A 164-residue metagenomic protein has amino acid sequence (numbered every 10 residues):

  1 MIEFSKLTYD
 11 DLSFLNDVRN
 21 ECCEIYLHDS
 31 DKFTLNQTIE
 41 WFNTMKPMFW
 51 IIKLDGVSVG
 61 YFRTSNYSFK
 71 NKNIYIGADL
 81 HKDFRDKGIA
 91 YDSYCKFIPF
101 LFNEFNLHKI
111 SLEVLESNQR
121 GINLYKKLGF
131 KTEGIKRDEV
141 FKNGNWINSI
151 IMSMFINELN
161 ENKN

Functional and structural regions predicted by a protein language model:
I2, V57-Y61, I147: Glycine-rich phosphate/pyrophosphate-binding loop shared by adenosine-nucleotide-utilizing enzymes
I2-D17: A short beta-loop-alpha structural element at the N-terminal edge of CoA-dependent acyl/N-acetyltransferase catalytic
Y9, L27-R85, F155-L159: Acetyl-CoA-dependent GNAT
L80, D86-F100, Q119-K127: Conserved acetyl-CoA-binding loop-helix of GNAT-fold acetyltransferases
E104-E113: Conserved GNAT acetyl-CoA-binding A-motif
L112-I122, E139-N145: Conserved beta-strand-loop-alpha-helix junction that forms the acyl-donor binding cleft
Y125, F130, M152: Conserved active-site tyrosine of GNAT-family acetyltransferases
N145-N164: Terminal substrate-recognition subdomain of acyl/acetyltransferases
